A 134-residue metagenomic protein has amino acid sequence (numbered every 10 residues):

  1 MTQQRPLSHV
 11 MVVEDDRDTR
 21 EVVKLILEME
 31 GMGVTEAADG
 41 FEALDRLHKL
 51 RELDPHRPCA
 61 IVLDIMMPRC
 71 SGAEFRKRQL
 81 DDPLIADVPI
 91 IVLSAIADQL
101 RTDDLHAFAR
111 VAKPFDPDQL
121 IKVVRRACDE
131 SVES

Functional and structural regions predicted by a protein language model:
M1-M11, K24, R51-P55, D116-S134: Non-catalytic signal-transmission and effector/linker regions of two-component phosphorelay proteins
E14: Conserved acidic carboxylate
R17-E36: Two-component/phosphorelay signaling modules centered on CheY-like receiver
E36-A60: Acidic, metal-coordinating helix/loop segments flanking the phosphotransfer/catalytic sites of two-component signaling
D39-E42, C70-K77: Acidic catalytic/metal-coordinating carboxylates
D64, S94: Active-site residues of response regulator receiver
M67: Receiver (REC) domain active-site loop signature in two-component systems and cognate sites in sensor histidine kinases
E74, A86, I96-A112, D118 (+1 more regions): Alpha4 helix (beta4-alpha4-beta5 surface) of REC/receiver domains from two-component response regulators
